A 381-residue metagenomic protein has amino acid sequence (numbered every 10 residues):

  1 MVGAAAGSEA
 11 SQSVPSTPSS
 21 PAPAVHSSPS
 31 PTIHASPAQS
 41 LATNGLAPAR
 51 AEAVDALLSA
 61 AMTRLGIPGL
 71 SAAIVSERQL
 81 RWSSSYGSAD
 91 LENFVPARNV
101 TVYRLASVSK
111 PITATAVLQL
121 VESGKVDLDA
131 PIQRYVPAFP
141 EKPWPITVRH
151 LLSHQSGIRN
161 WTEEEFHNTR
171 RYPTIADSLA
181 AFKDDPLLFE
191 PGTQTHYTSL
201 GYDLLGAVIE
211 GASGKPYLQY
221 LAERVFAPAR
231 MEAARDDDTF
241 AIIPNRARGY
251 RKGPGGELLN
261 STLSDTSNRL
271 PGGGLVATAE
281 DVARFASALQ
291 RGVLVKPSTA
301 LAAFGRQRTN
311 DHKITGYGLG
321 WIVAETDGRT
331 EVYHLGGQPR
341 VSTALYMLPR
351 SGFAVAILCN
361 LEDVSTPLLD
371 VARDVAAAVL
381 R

Functional and structural regions predicted by a protein language model:
G7-A49: Compositionally biased, proline/threonine/alanine/serine-rich low-complexity intrinsically disordered stretches
G45-Y103, K125-A130, G253, L258 (+1 more regions): Short, conserved catalytic-motif segment at the N-terminal edge
A49, A53-A60, S107, I112-A116 (+11 more regions): Extracytoplasmic/secreted proteins, especially bacterial periplasmic and envelope-associated proteins
A61-A73, E92-H150, L188-L200, L270-G273 (+2 more regions): Short active-site loop at a secondary-structure junction that contains or immediately precedes the catalytic residue(s)
S88-L91, P143-P339: Short, surface-exposed loop or secondary-structure junction motifs that flank catalytic or metal-binding residues
Q119-K125, A207-A212, A288, A378: Active-site catalytic microenvironments for nucleophilic, acid-base chemistry
D327, E362-R381: Short, gly/Ser/Thr-rich active-site loops of penicillin-recognizing serine hydrolases
Y333-H334, S342-L361: Short, well-ordered beta-strand elements
